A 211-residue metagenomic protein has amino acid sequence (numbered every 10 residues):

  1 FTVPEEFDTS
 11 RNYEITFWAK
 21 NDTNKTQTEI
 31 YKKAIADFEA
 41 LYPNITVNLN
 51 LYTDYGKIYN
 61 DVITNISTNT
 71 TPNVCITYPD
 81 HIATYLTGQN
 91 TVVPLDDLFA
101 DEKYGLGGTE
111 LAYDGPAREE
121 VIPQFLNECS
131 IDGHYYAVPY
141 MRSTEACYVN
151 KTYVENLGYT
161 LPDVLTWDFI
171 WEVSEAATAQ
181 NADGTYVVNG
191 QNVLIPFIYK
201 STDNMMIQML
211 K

Functional and structural regions predicted by a protein language model:
F1-I15, A40, T152: Short, low-complexity disordered leader/linker segments with a strong preference for bacterial N-terminal type II
S10-N24, I45-N50, V74: Short, well-ordered beta-strand elements
D22-N24, D54-K57, D80-T84, S143-A146 (+2 more regions): Solvent-exposed loop/turn segments at secondary-structure junctions within structured extracellular/periplasmic domains
T23-P43, Y148: Short, polar/charged alpha-helical segment
K25, E29, T53-G56, Y148 (+2 more regions): Soluble non-cytosolic domains of exported or imported proteins
Q27-E29, Y85-N90, P139, Y148 (+1 more regions): Short, solvent-exposed loop/turn and secondary-structure capping segments
D37-E120, N156-G158: Extracytoplasmic "Venus flytrap"/periplasmic binding protein-like
A40, D96-K103, N127-I207: Helix-loop-helix "hinge/cap" segment bordering the ligand-binding cleft or interdomain interface
